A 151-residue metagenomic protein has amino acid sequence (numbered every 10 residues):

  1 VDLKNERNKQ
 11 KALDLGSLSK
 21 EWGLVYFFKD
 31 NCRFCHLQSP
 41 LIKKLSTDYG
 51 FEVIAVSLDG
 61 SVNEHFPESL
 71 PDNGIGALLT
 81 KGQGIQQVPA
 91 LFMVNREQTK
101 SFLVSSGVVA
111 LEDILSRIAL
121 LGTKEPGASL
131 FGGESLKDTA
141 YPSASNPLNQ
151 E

Functional and structural regions predicted by a protein language model:
V1-S19, S116, G122-A128, G132-E134: N-terminal leader/targeting and pre-domain segments
G16-C32: Short active-site neighborhood of thiol/selenol oxidoreductases, capturing the structured segment around
F27, G50-I75: Thiol-based oxidoreductase modules, predominantly thioredoxin-like and allied folds used for disulfide exchange
K29-F34, D59-V62, T99: Solvent-exposed loop/turn segments at secondary-structure junctions within structured extracellular/periplasmic domains
D30-L37, A90-F92: C-type cytochrome heme c attachment motif
F34-G50: Typically the conserved alpha-helix immediately C-terminal to a functionally engaged Cys/Sec in thioredoxin-like
P67-E97: Short, internal strand/loop/helix patches that form the active-site neighborhood or redox-interaction surface
I85-Q86, M93-Q150: Non-catalytic, surface beta->alpha helical segment in thiol-disulfide oxidoreductase systems
